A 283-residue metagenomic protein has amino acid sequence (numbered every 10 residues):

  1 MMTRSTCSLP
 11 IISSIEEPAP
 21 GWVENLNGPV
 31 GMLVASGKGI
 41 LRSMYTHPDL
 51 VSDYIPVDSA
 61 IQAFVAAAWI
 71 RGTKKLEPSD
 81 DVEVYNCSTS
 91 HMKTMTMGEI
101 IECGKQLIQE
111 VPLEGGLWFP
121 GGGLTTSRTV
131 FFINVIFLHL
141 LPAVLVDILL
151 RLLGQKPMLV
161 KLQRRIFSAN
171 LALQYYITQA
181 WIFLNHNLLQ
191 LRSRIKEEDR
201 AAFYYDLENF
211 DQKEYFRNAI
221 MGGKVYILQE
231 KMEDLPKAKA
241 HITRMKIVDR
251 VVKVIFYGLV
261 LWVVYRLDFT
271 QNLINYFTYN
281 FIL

Functional and structural regions predicted by a protein language model:
M1, A60, H186-L189, R194 (+2 more regions): 4′-phosphopantetheine-dependent carrier domains
M1-E77, I100-I108: NAD(P)-dependent short-chain dehydrogenase/reductase
L50, E83-C87, K246-V254: Transmembrane alpha-helices of multi-pass eukaryotic membrane proteins
L50-V57, K93, I177, W181 (+1 more regions): Aromatic-acidic/polar surface patches that form glycan- and anion
I61, V65-W69, R217-K224, L228: Two-component system phosphotransfer/interaction surface
I70-A172, W181-L184, L191-R194, E198-Y204 (+5 more regions): Mid/C-terminal beta-alpha module of Rossmann-like enzyme folds, strongest in SDR-family dehydrogenases/epimerases
S127-A143, K239-N275: Alpha-helical bilayer-embedded segments of polytopic membrane proteins, i.e., transmembrane/intramembrane helices
K224-R244: Long, intrinsically disordered, low-complexity Ser/Thr/Pro-rich regulatory/activation regions of nuclear proteins
